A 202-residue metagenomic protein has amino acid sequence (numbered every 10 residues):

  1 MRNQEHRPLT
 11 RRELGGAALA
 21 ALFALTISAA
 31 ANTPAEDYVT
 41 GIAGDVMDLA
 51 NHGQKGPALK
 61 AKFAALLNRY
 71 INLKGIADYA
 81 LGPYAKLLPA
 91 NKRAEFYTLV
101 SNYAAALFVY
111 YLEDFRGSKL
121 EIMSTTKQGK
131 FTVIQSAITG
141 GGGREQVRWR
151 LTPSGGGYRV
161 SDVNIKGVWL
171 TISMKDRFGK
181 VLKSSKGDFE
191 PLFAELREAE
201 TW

Functional and structural regions predicted by a protein language model:
R2-A20, L25: N-terminal secretory signal peptides and thylakoid transit peptides that target proteins across membranes
I27-A31: Sec/Tat signal peptide C-region and signal peptidase I cleavage site
T33-F108: Early exported N-terminus immediately downstream of N-terminal targeting peptides
D78, G82, D114-K119, K180-L182: Juxtamembrane/interface motifs at transmembrane-helix termini
A80, V100, S124-T126, A137-G140 (+2 more regions): A mature extracytoplasmic/lumenal domain signature
A106-E145, A199-W202: Surface-exposed, charged secondary-structure patches
R144-I172: Short beta-strand edge/turn micro-motifs at domain boundaries
D162-W202: Low-complexity, intrinsically disordered terminal/linker segments enriched in charged and Gly/Pro repeats
